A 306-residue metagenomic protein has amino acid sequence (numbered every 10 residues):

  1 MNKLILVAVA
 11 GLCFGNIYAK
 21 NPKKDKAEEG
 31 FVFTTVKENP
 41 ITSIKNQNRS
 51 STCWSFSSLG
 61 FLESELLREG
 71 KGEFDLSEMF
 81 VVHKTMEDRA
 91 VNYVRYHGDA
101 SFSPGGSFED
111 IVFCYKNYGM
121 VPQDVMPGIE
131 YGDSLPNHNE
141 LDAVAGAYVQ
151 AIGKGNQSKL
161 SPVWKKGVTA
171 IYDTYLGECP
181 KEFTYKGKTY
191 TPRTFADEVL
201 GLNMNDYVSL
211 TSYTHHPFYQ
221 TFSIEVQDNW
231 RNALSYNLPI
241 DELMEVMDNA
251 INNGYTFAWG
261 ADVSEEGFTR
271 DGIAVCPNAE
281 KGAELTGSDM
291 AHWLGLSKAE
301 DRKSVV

Functional and structural regions predicted by a protein language model:
M1-P22: Bacterial Sec-dependent N-terminal signal peptides
N21-N39: N-terminal regions that are enriched for targeting/export leaders and immediately downstream pro/stem segments
N39-S51, Y96-F102, N229-N237, V246-M247: Second-shell loop/turn segments in exported
R49, S57-S58, L62, S107-K116 (+1 more regions): Stable alpha-helical elements in mature extracytoplasmic
W54-L66, G70: Alpha-helical support elements that line or immediately flank enzyme active sites and cofactor-binding pockets
E78-G187: Papain-like cysteine protease catalytic cores
E140-Y255, V263-G272: Core regions of eukaryotic protease modules
V305: Conserved small/polar residues in nucleotide/adenosyl-binding loops
